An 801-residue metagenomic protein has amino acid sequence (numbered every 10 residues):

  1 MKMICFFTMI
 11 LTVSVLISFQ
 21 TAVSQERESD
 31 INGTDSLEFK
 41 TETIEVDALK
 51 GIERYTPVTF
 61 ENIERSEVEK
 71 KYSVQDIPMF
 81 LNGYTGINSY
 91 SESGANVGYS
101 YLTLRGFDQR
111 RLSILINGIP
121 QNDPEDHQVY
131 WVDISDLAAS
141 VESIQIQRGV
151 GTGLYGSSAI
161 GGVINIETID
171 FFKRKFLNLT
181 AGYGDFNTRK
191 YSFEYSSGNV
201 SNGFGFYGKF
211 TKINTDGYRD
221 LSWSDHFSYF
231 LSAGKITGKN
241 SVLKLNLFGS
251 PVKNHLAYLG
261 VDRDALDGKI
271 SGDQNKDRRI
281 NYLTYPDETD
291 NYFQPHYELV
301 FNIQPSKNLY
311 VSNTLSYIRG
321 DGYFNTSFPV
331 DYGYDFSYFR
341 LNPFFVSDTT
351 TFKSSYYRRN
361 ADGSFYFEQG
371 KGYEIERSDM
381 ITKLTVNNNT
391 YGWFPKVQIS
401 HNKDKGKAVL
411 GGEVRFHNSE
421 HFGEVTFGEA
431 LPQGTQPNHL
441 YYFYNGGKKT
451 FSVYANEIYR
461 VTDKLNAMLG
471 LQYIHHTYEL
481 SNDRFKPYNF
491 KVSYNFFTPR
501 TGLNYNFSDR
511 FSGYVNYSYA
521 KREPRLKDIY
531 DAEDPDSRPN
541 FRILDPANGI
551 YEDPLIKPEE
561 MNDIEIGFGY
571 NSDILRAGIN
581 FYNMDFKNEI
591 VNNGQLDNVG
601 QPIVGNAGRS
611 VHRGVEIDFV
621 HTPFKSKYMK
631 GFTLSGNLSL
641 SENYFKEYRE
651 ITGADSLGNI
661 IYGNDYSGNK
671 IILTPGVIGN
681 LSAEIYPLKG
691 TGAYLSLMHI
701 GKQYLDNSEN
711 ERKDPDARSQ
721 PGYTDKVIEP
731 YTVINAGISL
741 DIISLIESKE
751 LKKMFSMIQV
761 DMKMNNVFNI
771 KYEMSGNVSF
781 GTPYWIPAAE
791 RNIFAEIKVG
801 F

Functional and structural regions predicted by a protein language model:
Q25-E69, Q109, N580: Short, acidic, small-residue-rich periplasmic hinge/interaction motif at the N-terminus of Gram-negative outer-membrane
P78-P120, E142: Extracytoplasmic beta-strand/coil segments of soluble accessory domains associated with Gram-negative outer-membrane
P120-R148, E167, A265, I270-G272: Short acidic/polar hinge/loop motifs at secondary-structure boundaries that mediate gating or recognition
S135-N178: A beta-strand signature from Gram-negative outer-membrane beta-barrel systems, especially the internal plug domain
F176-N178, Y183-N214, R219-A257, Y292 (+1 more regions): Transmembrane beta-barrel wall of Gram-negative outer-membrane proteins
Q304, Y310-S316, N506, S512-S518 (+6 more regions): Membrane-embedded beta-barrel scaffold of Gram-negative outer-membrane proteins
D463, I574-R576, F581-F586, I603-E709 (+1 more regions): Gram-negative outer-membrane beta-barrel transporters
K521, M698-D714, L740-F801: C-terminal beta-signal and adjacent terminal beta-strands/loops of Gram-negative outer-membrane beta-barrel proteins
